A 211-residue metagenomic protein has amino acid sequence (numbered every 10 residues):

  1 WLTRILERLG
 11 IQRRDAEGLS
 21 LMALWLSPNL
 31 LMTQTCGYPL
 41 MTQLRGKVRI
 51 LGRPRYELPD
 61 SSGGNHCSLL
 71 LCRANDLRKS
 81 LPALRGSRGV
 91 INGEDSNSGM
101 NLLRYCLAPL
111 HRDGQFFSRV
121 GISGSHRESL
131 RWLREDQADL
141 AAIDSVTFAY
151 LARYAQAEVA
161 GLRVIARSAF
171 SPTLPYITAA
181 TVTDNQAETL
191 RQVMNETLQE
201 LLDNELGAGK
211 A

Functional and structural regions predicted by a protein language model:
W1, Q12-L19, P28, G46 (+5 more regions): N-terminal cap/leader regions of alpha/beta-hydrolase-fold enzymes, predominantly small-molecule hydrolases
W1-R4, S62-S123, R127-S129, N204-A211: Bilobed "Venus flytrap"/periplasmic-binding protein-like clamshell domains and structurally analogous long
W1-R49, R53-E57, S62-N65, R78 (+1 more regions): N-terminal hydrophobic or amphipathic helices and topogenic motifs
S20-A23, E128-W132: Short, hydrophobic alpha-helical packing/hinge segments within bilobed ligand-binding/sensory domains
L26-T33, S87-G89, R134-I143: Alpha-to-beta junction loops
C36-R45, R134, D139-V159: A ligand-binding cleft/hinge motif common to bilobed small-molecule-binding domains
G52, D60, G64-C67, Q156-Q192 (+1 more regions): Periplasmic-binding protein-like
P82, M100-R104, R131-W132, I143 (+2 more regions): A short secondary-structure junction signal
